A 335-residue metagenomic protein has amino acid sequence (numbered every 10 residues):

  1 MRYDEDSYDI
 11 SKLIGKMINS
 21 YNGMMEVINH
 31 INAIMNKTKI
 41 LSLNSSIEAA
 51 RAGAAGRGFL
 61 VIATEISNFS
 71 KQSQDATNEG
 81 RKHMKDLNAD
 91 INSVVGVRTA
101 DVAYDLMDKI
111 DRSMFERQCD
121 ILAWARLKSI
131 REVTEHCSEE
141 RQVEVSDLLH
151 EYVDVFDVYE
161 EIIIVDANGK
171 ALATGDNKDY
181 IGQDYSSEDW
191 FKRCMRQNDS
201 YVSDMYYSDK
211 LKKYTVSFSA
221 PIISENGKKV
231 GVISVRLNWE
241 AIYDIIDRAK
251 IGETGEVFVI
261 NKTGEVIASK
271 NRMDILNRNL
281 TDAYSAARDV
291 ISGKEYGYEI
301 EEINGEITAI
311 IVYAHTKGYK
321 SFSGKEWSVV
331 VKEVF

Functional and structural regions predicted by a protein language model:
M1-I18, S93: Short, charge-rich amphipathic alpha-helices with coiled-coil/heptad character
K16-I47, E79-N88: Alpha-helical coiled-coil
M35-N78: EAAAR-patterned alpha-helical heptad-repeat segments
K37, R112, E116-A123, E151-A171 (+3 more regions): Short N-terminal helix-loop-first-beta-strand/juxtamembrane motif that initiates sensory/input modules
V97-R196: Extracytoplasmic/periplasmic sensory segments of membrane signal-transduction proteins
R141-V155, V232, R236-I275, T281-A286: Solvent-exposed, extracytoplasmic
V158, L172-R236, D244, R248 (+1 more regions): Extracytoplasmic/periplasmic ligand-binding sensor regions of membrane-associated signaling proteins
T281-F335: Extracellular/periplasmic juxtamembrane segments that couple receptor/chemosensory ectodomains to their
